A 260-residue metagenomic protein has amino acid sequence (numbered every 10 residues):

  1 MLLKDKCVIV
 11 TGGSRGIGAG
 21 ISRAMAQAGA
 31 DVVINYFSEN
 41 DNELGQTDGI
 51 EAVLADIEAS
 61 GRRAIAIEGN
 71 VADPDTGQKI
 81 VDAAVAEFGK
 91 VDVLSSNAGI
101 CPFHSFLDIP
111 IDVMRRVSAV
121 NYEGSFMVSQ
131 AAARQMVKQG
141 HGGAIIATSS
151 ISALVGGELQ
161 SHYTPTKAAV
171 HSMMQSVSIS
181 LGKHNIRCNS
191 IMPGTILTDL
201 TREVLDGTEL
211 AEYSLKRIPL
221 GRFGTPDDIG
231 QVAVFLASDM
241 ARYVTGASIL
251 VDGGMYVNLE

Functional and structural regions predicted by a protein language model:
M1-F88, P102, D112-V113: Short-chain dehydrogenase/reductase
S105-F106, P110-S118, S214: Substrate-binding pocket helix/loop in short-chain dehydrogenase/reductase
L107, V155-S161, K183-H184, G221 (+1 more regions): Active-site loop immediately N-terminal to the catalytic Tyr-X3-Lys motif of short-chain dehydrogenase/reductase
S129, T166, M174: Active-site helix of classical SDR
R134, K138, I179-K183, R242: Alpha-helical segment proximal to the catalytic Tyr-Lys
S150: Residue(s) in the substrate-gating loop at a strand-loop-helix junction that position the organic substrate next
V155, V234, T245-E260: Short C-terminal tail/terminal secondary-structure segment of NAD(P)H-dependent dehydrogenase/reductase domains
